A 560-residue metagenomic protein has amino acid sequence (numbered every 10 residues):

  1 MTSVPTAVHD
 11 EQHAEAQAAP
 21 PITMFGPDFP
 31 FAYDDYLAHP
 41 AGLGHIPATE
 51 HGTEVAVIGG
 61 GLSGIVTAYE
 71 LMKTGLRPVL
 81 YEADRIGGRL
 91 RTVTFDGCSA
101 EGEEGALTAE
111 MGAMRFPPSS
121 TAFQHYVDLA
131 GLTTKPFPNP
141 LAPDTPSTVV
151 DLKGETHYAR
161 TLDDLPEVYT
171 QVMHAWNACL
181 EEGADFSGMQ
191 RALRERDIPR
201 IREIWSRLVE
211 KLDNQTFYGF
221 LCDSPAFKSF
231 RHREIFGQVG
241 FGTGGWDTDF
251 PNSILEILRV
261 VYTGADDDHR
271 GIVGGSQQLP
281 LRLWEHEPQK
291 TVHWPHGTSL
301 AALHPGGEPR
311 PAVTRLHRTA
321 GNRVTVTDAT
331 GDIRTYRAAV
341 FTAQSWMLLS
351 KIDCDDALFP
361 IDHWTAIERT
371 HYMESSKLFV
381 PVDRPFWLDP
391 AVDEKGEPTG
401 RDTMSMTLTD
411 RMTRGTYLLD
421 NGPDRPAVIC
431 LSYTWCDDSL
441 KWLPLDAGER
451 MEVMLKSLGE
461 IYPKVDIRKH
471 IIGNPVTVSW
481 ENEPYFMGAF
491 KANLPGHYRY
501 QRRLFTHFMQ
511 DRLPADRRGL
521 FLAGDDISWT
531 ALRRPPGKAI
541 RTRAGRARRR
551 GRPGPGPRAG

Functional and structural regions predicted by a protein language model:
T2-G42, R323, P381, L388-G560: Conserved flavin/dinucleotide-binding core of flavoenzymes
A7-D10, E15, M24-G26, D128-L129 (+1 more regions): Mobile amphipathic helical/loop "lid" adjacent to a hydrophobic cofactor/ligand pocket
E50-L80: N-terminal Rossmann-like FAD-binding beta1-loop-alpha1 element of flavoenzymes
H51-T53, A329-A338: Core beta-strand elements of the Rossmann-like FAD/NAD(P) dinucleotide-binding domain in flavoenzyme oxidoreductases
M72-C98: Glycine-rich FAD pyrophosphate-binding loop
E195-A312, T319-G321, S345-M347, I352: Active-site/ligand-binding neighborhood in enzyme catalytic cores
R310-R334: Conserved beta-strand-loop-beta-strand element in the redox core of flavoprotein oxidoreductases
A338-D362: Flavin (primarily FAD) binding-site architecture
